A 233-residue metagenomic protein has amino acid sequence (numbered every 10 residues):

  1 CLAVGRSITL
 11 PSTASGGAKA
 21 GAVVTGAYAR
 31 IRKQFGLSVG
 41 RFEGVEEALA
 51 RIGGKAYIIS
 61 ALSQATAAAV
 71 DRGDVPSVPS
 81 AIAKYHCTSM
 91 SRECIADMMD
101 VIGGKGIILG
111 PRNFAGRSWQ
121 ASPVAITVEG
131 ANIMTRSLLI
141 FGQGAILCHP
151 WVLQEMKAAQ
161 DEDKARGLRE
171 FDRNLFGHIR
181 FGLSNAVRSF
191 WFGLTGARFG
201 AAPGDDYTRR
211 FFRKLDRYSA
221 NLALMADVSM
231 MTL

Functional and structural regions predicted by a protein language model:
C1-L233: Flavin-dependent oxidoreductase catalytic core characteristic of acyl-CoA dehydrogenase/oxidase-like enzymes
